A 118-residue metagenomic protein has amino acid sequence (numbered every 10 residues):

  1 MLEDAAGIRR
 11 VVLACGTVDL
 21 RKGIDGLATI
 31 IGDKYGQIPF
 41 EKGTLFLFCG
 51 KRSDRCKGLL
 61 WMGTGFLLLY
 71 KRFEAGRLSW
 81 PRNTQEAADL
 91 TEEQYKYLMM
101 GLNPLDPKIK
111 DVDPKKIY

Functional and structural regions predicted by a protein language model:
M1-Y118: Polybasic/polar functional segments that serve as interface/processing modules
